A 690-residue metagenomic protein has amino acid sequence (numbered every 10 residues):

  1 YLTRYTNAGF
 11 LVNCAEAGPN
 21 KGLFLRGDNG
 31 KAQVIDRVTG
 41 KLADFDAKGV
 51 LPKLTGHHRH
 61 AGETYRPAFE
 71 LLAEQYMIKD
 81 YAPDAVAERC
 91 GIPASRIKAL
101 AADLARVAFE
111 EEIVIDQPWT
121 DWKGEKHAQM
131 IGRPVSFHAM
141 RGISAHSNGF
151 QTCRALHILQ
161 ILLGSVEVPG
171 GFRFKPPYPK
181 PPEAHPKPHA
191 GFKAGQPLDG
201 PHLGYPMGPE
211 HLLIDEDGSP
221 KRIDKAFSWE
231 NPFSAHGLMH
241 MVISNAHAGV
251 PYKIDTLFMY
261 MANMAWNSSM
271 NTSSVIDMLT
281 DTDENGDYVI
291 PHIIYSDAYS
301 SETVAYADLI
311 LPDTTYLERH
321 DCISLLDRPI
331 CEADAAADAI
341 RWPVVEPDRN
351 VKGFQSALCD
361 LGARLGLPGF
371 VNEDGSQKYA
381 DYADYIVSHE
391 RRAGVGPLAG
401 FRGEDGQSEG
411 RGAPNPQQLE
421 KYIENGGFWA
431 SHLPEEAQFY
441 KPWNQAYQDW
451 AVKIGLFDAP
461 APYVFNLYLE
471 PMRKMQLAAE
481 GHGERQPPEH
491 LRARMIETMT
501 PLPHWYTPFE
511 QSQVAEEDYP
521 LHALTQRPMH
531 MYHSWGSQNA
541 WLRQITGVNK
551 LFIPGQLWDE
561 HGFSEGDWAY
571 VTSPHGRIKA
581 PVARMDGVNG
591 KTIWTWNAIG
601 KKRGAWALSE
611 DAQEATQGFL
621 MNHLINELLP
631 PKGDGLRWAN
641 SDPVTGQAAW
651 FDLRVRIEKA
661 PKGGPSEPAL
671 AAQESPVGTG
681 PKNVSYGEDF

Functional and structural regions predicted by a protein language model:
Y1-E125, Q129-M130: Long, well-ordered, tryptophan-enriched scaffold segments
Y1-H57, K378, Y382-D384, H389 (+2 more regions): Non-catalytic, alpha-helical, charged scaffold/linker segments that couple or flank catalytic or architectural cores
Y1-N7, V12, E16-K21, G27-N29 (+3 more regions): Glycine-rich, acidic loop regions that bind phosphate or pyrophosphate groups
G30, G40, R141-A145, Q160 (+13 more regions): Short, glycine-/Ser/Thr-/acidic-enriched flexible segments
E74, H157-Y306, T315, D321 (+2 more regions): Extended redox/cofactor-interaction regions of prokaryotic respiratory oxidoreductases
S95-K98, E111-I113, S136, S165-K175 (+8 more regions): Acidic/polar loop patches that form or flank catalytic/metal-binding clefts of enzymes that bind anionic ligands
D103-L104, W119-K123, M140, R173-E183 (+2 more regions): A glycine-rich phosphate-binding loop feature that marks nucleotide/adenosyl-phosphate handling sites
W342-P343, N350-Q407, A413, G536-F552 (+1 more regions): Long, contiguous, secondary-structure-rich segments that constitute the structural scaffold of globular domains
